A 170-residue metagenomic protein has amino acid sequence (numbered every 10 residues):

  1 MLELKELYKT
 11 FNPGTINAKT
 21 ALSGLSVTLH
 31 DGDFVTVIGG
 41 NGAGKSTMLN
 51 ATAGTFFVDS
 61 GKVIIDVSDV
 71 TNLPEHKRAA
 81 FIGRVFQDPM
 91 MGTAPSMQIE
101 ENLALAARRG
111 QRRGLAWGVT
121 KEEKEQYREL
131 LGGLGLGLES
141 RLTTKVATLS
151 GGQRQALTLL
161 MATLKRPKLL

Functional and structural regions predicted by a protein language model:
M1-L4, K9-G24, T36, P74: A short, flexible loop at the N-terminus of ABC-type nucleotide-binding domains that lies
T15, F57, D69-G83, M91 (+1 more regions): ABC ATPase NBD coupling module
I38-G40: The feature captures the beta-strand-to-loop junction immediately N-terminal to the Walker
A53: Helix-to-loop junction immediately C-terminal to a conserved catalytic motif
G61-D69: Conserved ABC transporter NBD signature motif
D88, S96-R112: Q-loop/switch helix immediately C-terminal to the Walker
L159: Hydrophobic anchor residue at the start of the ABC signature
T163-K168: A short, proline-enriched helix->beta-strand linker immediately N-terminal to the Walker B motif in ABC-type P-loop
